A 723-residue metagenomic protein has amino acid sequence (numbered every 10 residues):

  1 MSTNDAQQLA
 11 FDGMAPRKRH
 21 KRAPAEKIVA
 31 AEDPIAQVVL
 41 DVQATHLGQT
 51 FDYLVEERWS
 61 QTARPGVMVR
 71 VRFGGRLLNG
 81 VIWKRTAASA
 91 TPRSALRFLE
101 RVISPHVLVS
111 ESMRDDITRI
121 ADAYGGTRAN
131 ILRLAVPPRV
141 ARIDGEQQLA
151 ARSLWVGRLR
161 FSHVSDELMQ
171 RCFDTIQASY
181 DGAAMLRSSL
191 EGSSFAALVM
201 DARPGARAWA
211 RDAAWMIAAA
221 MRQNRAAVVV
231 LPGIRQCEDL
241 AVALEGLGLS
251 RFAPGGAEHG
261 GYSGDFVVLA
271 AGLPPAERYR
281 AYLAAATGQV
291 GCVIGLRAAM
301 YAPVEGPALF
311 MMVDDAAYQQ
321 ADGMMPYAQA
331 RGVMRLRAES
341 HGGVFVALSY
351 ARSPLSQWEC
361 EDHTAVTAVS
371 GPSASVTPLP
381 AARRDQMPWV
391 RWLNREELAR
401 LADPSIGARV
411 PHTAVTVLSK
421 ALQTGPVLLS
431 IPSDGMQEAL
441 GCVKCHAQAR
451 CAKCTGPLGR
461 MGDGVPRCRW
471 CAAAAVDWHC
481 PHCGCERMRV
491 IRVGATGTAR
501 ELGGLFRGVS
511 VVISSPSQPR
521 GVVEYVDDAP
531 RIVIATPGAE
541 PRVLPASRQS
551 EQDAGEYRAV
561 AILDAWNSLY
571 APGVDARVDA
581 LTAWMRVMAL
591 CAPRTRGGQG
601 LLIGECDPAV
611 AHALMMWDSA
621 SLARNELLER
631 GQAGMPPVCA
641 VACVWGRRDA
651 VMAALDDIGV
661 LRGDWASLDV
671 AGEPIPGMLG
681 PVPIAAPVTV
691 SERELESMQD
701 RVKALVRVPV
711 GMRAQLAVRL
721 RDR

Functional and structural regions predicted by a protein language model:
M1-R400, H412, K420-L422, A554 (+7 more regions): Accessory, non-ATPase domains that flank or precede helicase/AAA+ motor cores in DNA-metabolism machines
S2, Q7-F11, I28, P65-M68 (+6 more regions): C-terminal helicase module of SF1/SF2 nucleic-acid helicases/translocases
A197-D201, V228-V230, L428-S430, G441 (+1 more regions): Short hydrophobic/aromatic beta-strand immediately N-terminal to the Walker A/P-loop
A243, G255-V293, E501, L505 (+1 more regions): Conserved motor-coupling elements within RecA-like helicase/translocase cores
A298-A299, A316-A317, S433-M436, G538-E540 (+2 more regions): Short glycine-rich anion-binding loops that position phosphate/pyrophosphate groups of nucleotides and phosphorylated
M324-Q329, C445-Q448, T496, V574-L581: Short, conserved loop/turn and helix-capping segments at secondary-structure boundaries that abut family-defining
R409-H412, V417-R507: Cys/His-rich short segments
